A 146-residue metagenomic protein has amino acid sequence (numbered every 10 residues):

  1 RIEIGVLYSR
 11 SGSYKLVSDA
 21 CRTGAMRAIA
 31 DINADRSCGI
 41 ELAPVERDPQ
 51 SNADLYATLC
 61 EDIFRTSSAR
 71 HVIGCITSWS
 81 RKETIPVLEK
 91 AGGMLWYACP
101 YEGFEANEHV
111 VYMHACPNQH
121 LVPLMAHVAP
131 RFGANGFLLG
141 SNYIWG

Functional and structural regions predicted by a protein language model:
R1-E3, A134-N135: Residues that mark the start of a beta-strand
G5-M26, R47-P49: Extracytoplasmic "Venus flytrap"
S11, I76-W79, N142-G146: Gly/Ser/Thr-rich loops at beta-strand to alpha-helix junctions that form or flank small-molecule/cofactor-binding
V17-A34, H120, W145-G146: Short, solvent-exposed amphipathic alpha-helices that sit in or adjacent to ligand/effector-binding or catalytic
C21, S37-G103: Beta-alpha junction/loop-to-helix N-cap segments that form part of ligand/metal-binding clefts
D31, D35, D62, A126-P130: A generic secondary-structure signal
G93-A126: Extracellular glycoside hydrolase catalytic/binding regions
M113-G146: An alpha-beta-alpha
